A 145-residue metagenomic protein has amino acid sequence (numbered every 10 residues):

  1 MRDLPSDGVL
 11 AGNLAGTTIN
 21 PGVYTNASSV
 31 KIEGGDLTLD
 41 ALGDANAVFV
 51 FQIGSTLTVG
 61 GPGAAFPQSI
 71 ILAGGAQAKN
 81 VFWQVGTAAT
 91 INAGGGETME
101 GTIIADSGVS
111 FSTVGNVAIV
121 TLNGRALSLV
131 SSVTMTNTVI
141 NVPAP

Functional and structural regions predicted by a protein language model:
R2-P145: Long, polar low-complexity repeats
